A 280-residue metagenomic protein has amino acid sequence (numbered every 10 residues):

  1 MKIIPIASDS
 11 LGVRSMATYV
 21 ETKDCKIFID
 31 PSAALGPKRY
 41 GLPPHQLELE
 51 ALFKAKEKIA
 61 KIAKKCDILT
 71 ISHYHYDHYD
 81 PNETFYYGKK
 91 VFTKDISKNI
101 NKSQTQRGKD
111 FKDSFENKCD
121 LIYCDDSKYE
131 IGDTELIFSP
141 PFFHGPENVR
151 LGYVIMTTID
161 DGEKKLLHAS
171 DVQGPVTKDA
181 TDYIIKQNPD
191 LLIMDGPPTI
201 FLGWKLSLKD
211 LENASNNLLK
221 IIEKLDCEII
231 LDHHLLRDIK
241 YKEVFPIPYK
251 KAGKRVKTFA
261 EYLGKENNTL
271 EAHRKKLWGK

Functional and structural regions predicted by a protein language model:
M1-K64, K109-D179, N268-K280: Core dinuclear metal-dependent hydrolase active-site scaffold
V13-S15, Y74-D80, K98-N101, Q173-K178 (+2 more regions): Active-site environment of divalent metal-dependent phosphoester hydrolases
E21-I27, K38, D80-I100, L208-K209 (+2 more regions): P-loop/Walker A phosphate-binding loop and immediately adjacent motor/lid segment at beta-alpha junctions
F28-S32, C66-D77, T93-K94, L167-V172 (+3 more regions): Active-site neighborhood of phospho(di)ester-bond hydrolases with catalytic His/Asp-centered motifs
P43-T93, K186-I193, I200: Active-site metal-binding motif and surrounding structural segment of the metallo-beta-lactamase
P81-T84, D179-I184, V244: A short acidic, amphipathic alpha-helical/loop segment
S103-F115, Y241-A252: Short, aromatic/basic amphipathic alpha-helical patches
D125, D210-K280: Binuclear metal-ion centers of metallo-dependent hydrolases, dominated by the metallo-beta-lactamase
